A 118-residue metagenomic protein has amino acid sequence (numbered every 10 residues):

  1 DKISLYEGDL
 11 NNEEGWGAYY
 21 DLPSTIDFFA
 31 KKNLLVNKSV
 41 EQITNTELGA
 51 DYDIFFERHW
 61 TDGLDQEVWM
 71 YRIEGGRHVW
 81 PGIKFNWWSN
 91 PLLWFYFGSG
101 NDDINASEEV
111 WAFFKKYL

Functional and structural regions predicted by a protein language model:
D1-L118: Flexible, surface-exposed loop/gating regions in the mature catalytic domains of secreted/periplasmic hydrolases
